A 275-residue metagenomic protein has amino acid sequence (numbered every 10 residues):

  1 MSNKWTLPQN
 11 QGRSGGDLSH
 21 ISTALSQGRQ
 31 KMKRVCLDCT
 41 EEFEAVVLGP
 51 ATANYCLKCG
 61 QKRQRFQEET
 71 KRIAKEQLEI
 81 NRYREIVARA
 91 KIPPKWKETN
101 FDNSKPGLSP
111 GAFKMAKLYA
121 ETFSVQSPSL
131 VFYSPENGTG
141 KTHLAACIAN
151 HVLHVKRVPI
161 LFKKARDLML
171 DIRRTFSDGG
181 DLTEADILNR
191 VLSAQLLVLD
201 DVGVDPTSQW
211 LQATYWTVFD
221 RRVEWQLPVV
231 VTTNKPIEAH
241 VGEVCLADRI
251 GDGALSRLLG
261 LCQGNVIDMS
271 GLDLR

Functional and structural regions predicted by a protein language model:
M1-G111, V266, R275: A short, basic N-terminal segment
A90, N103-V131: Pre-Walker A (pre-P-loop) alpha-helix and adjacent loop at the N terminus of AAA/AAA+ ATPase modules, a conserved
G107-K114, P135, T139, A149-S193 (+1 more regions): Short glycine-rich substrate-engagement loop in P-loop NTPases that contacts/grips substrate
Q126-A146: Walker A/P-loop nucleotide-binding motif
P128, V158-P159, S193-L196, W225-V231: Loop/turn-to-beta-strand initiation segments
H154, L168-D171, T175, V204-R275: Replace "adjacent to P-loop NTPase cores in ATP/GTP-dependent enzymes" with "adjacent to NTP-binding cores
